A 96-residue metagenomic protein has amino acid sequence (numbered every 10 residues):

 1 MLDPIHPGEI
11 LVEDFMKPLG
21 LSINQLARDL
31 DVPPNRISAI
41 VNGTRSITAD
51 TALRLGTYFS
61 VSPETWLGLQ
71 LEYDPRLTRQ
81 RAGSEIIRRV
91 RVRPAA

Functional and structural regions predicted by a protein language model:
M1-L21, G68: A short, Lys/Arg-rich alpha-helix, primarily the initiator
P18, D29, Y58: Residues within the alpha-helical elements of helix-turn-helix
L21-A39: Short alpha-helical DNA-recognition segment
D31, N42, L71: Residue-level detection of the helix-turn-helix DNA-binding "recognition helix"
T44-T57: Short, basic-rich loop-to-helix N-cap that marks the start of a DNA-contacting helix
T57, T65-A96: Short, charged recognition helix plus adjacent turn of helix-turn-helix-like nucleic-acid-binding domains
